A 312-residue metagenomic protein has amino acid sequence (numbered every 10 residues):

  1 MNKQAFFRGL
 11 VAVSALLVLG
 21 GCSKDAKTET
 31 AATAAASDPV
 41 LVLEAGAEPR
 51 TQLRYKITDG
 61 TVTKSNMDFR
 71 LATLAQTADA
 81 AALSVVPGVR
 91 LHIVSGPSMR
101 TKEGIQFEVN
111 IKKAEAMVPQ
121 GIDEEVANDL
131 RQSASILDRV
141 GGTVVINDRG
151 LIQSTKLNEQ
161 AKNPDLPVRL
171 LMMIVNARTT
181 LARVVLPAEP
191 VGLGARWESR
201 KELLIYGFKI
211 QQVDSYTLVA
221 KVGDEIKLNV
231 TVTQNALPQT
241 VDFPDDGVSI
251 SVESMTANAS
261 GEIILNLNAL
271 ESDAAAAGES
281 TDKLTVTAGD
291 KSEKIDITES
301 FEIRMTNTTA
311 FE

Functional and structural regions predicted by a protein language model:
M1-V11: Bacterial N-terminal signal peptides that target proteins for export
V18-G21: C-terminal motif of bacterial Sec signal peptides marking the signal peptidase cleavage site
K24-E312: Signature of exported/secreted
